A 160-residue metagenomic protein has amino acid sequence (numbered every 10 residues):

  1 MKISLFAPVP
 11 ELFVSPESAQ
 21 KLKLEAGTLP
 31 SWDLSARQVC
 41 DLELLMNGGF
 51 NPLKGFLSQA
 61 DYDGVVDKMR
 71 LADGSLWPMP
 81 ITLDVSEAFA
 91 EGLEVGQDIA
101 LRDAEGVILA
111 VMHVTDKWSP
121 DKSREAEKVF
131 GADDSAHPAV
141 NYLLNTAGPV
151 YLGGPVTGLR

Functional and structural regions predicted by a protein language model:
M1-R160: Non-catalytic terminal extensions that flank enzyme cores
